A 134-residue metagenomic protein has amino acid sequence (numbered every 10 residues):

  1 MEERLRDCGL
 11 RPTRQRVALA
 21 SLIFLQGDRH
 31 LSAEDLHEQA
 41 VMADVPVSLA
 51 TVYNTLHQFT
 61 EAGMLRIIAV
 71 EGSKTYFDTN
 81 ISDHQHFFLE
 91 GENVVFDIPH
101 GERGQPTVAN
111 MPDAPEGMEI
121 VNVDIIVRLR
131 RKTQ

Functional and structural regions predicted by a protein language model:
M1-Q26: Intrinsically disordered, low-complexity serine/threonine- and proline-rich regulatory segments
A18-S21, D35, T51-N54: Amphipathic alpha-helical interaction segments
S32-D44: DNA-recognition alpha helix
V52-A62: Basic amphipathic alpha-helical segments that dock to polyanions
A62, R66-Q134: Non-DNA-binding regulatory cores of transcription-related proteins, predominantly C-terminal effector-binding
